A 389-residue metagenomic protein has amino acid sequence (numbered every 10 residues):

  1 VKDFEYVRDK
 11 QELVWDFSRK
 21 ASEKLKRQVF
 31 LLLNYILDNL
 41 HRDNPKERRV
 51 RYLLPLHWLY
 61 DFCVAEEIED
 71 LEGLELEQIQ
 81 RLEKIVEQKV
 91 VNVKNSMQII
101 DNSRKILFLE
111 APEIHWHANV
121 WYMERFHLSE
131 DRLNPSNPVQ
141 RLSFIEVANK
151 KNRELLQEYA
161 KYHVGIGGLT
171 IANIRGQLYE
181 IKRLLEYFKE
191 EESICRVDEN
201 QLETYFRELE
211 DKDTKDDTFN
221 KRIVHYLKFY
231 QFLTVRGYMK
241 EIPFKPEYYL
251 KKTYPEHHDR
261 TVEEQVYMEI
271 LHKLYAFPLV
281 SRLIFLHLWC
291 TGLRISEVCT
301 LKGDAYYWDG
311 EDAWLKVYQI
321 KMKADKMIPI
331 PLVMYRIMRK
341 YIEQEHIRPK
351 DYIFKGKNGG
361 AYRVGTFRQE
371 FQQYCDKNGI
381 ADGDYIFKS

Functional and structural regions predicted by a protein language model:
V1-R236, K273, L286: Charge-rich, intrinsically disordered N-terminal extensions that act as flexible nucleic-acid engagement or regulatory
K10, Y122-V147, K212, M239-I270 (+2 more regions): Flexible interdomain linker/hinge and immediately adjacent N-terminus of the catalytic tyrosine-recombinase domain
G237, L288-D309: Short, charged phosphate-coordinating catalytic segments
Q265-I295: Basic, Lys/Arg- and aromatic-enriched nucleic-acid-binding interface segment
E269-L271, E311-L315, E370: Catalytic cores of nucleotide-enabled group-transfer and carboxylate-activating enzymes in metabolic and assembly-line
L301-R339: Conserved tyrosine-mediated DNA breakage-rejoining catalytic core shared by Y-recombinases
L332-D382: Active-site/catalytic core of tyrosine-dependent DNA strand-transfer enzymes
A381-S389: Short basic/aromatic active-site micro-motif
